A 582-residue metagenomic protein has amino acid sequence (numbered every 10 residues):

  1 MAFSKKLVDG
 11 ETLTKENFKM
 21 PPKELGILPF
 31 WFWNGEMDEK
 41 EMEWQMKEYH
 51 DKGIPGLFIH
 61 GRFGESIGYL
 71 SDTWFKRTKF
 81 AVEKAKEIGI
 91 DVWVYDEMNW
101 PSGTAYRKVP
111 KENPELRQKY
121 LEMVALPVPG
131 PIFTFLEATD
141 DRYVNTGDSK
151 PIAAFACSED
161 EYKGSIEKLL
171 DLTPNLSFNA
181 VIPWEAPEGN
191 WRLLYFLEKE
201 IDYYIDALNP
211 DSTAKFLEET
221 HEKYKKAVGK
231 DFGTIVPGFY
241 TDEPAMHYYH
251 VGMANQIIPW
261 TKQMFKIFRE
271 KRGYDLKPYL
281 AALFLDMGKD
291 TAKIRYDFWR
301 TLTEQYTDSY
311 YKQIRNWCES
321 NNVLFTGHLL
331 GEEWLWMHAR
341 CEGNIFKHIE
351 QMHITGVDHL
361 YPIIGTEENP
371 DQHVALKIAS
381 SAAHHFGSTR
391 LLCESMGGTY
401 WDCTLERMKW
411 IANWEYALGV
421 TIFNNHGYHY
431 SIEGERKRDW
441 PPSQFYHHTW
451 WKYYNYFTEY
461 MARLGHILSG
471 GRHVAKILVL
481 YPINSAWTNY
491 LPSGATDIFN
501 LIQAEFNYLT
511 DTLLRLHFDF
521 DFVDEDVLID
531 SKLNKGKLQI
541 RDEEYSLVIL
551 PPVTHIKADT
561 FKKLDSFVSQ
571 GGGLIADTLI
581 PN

Functional and structural regions predicted by a protein language model:
M1-S4: Bacterial Sec-dependent N-terminal signal peptides
V8, L25-L28, K40-E43, G56-L57 (+6 more regions): Carbohydrate-binding surfaces of carbohydrate-active enzymes
E11-F30, K199-E200, D206-K215, E219 (+4 more regions): An acidic-aromatic substrate-binding cleft motif
E11-K47, K52-G56: Mature N-terminal segment immediately following signal peptide/propeptide cleavage in secreted/periplasmic
Y49-P55, A186-I201, L418-G419, F423-H426: N-terminal accessory/precursor segments of enzymes
H60-N175, L193-A214, E218, G233: Acidic/aromatic-lined carbohydrate-recognition and catalytic surfaces of CAZymes acting on diverse glycans
N179-W184: Exposed aromatic-hydrophobic patches
A186-P210, N344-E367: Aromatic- and acid-rich polysaccharide-binding/catalytic face of secreted or lumenal carbohydrate-active enzymes
